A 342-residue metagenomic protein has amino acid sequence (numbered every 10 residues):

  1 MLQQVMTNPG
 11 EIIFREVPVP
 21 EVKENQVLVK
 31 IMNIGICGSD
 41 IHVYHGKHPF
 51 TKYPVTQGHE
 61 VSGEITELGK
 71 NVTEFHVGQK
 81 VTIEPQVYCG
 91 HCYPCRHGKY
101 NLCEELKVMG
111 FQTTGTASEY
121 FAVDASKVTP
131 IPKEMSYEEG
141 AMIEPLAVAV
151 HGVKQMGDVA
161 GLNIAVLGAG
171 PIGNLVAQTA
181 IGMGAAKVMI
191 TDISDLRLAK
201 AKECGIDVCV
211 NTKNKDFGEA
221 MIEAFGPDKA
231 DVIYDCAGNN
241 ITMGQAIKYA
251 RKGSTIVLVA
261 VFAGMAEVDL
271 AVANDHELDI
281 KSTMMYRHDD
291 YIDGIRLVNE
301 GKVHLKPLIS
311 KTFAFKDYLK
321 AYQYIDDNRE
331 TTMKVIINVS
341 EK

Functional and structural regions predicted by a protein language model:
Q3, G244-K248, H288-K342: C-terminal hydrophobic helical "lid"/dimerization subdomain of Rossmann-like NAD(P)H-dependent oxidoreductases
Q3-E21, G38-E67, T82-I83, Y100-T114: N-terminal glycine-rich cofactor-binding segment
P20-I34, K47-Y93, K127, P132-E134: Glycine-rich beta-strand-centered segment in the early N-terminal region that forms part of a ligand/cofactor-binding
K47, I193-S194, F262, Y286: Residues in the short beta-alpha loop(s) of Rossmann-like NAD(P)-binding domains
C89-L167: NAD(P)H dinucleotide-binding glycine-rich loop of Rossmann-like/cofactor-binding domains, especially the beta1-alpha1
M135-N214: Mid-domain Rossmann-like dinucleotide-binding core that forms the NAD(H)/NADP(H) cofactor-binding site
M156-A160, A199, C204-D279, L319: Glycine-rich cofactor phosphate-binding loops and adjacent beta1-alpha1 units of small-molecule cofactor enzyme domains
